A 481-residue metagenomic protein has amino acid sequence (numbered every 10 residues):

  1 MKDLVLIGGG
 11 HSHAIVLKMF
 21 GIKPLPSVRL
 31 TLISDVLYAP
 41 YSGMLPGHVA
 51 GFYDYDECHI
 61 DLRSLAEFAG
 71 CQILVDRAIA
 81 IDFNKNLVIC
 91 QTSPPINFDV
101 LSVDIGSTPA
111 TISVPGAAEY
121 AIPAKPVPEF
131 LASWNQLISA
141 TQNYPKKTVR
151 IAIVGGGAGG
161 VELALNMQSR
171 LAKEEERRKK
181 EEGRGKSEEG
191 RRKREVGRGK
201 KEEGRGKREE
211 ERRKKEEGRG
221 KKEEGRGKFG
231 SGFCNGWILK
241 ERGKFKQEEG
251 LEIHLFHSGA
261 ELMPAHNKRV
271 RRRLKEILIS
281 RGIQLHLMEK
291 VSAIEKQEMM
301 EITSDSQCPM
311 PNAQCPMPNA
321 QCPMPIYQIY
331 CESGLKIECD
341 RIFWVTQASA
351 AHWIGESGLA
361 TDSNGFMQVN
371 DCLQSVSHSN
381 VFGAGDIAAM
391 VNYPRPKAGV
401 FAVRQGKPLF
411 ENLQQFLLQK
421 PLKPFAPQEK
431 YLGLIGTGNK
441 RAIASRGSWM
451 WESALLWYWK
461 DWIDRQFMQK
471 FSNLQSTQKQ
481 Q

Functional and structural regions predicted by a protein language model:
M1, G70-R150, F343: FAD-binding core/adjacent interface of flavoenzyme oxidoreductases
M1-Q72, E162-E175, K240-H266: Beta1-alpha1 glycine-rich phosphate/pyrophosphate-binding loop at the start of Rossmann-like nucleotide-binding domains
I73-D76, L171-E175, G232-P309, A313-P316 (+1 more regions): A Rossmann-like FAD-binding core segment of flavoenzymes
E119-K147, I337-A402, E411: FAD-site-proximal beta/loop scaffold in flavoenzymes
E176-E241, I302-P325: Short, C-terminally biased terminal segments at protein or domain edges
G365-F382, A426, K440-W449, L456: FAD-binding beta-loop-beta segment adjacent to the flavin cofactor pocket
V400-E429: Internal hydrophobic alpha-helix adjacent to the cofactor/substrate pocket in enzyme cavities
N439-Q481: C-terminal auxiliary extensions adjacent to catalytic cores
